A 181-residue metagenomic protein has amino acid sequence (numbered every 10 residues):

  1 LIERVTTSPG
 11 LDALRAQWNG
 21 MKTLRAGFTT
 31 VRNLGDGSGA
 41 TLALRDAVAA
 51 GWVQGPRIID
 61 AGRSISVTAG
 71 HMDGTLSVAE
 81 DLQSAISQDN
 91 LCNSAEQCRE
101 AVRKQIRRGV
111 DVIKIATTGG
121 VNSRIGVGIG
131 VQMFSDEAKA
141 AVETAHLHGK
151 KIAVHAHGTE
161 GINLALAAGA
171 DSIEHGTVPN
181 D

Functional and structural regions predicted by a protein language model:
L1-A50, T68-G74, D136, G161 (+1 more regions): Metal-associated gating/positioning segment near the N- to mid-region
L1-R15, L76-E100, K151-A153: Active-site mouth loops of central-metabolism enzymes
R15-T41, Q54-S64, V110-S123, K151 (+1 more regions): Divalent metal-dependent hydrolysis catalytic cores, especially in the metallo-beta-lactamase
G35-A40, D89-E100, D171-D181: Active-site glycine- and acidic-residue-rich loops that bind and position anionic ligands or nucleotide-like cofactors
L44-W52, A95-V110, N180-D181: Short amphipathic alpha-helices and their capping/turn segments at secondary-structure boundaries
A49-G51, T75-V78, V131-Q132, A170-I173: Short, hinge-like loop/turn segments at secondary-structure boundaries
A61, T68, I115-D181: Active-site core of metal-dependent hydrolases
